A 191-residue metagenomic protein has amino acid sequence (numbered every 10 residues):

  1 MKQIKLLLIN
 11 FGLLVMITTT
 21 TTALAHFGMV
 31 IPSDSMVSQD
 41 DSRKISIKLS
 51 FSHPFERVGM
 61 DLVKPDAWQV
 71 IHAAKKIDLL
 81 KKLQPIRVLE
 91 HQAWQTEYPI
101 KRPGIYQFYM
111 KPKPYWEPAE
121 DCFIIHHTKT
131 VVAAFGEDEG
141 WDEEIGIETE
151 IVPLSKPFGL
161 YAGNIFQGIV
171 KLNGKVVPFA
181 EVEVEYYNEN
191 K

Functional and structural regions predicted by a protein language model:
M1-F11: Bacterial N-terminal signal peptides that target proteins for export
I9-T19: Bacterial N-terminal signal peptides
T19-A25: Sec/Tat signal peptide C-region and signal peptidase I cleavage site
A25-K191: N-terminal soluble domains immediately following signal/targeting peptides that reside in extracytoplasmic
